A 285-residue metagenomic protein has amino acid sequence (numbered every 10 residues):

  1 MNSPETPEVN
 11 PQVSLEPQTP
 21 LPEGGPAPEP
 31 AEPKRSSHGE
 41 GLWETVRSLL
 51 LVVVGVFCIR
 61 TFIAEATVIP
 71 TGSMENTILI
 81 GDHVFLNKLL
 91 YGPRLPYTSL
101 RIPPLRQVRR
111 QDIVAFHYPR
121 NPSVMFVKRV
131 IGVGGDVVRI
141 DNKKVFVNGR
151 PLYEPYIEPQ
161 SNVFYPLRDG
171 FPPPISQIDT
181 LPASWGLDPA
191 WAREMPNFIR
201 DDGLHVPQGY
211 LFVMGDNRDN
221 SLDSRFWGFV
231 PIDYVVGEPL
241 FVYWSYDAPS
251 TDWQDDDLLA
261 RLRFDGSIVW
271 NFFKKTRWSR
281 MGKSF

Functional and structural regions predicted by a protein language model:
N2-G41, F62, T67-V68, N76-F285: Soluble "head" domains of membrane/secretory-pathway proteins
R47-F62: Hydrophobic membrane-insertion alpha-helices, especially the h-region of bacterial N-terminal signal peptides
